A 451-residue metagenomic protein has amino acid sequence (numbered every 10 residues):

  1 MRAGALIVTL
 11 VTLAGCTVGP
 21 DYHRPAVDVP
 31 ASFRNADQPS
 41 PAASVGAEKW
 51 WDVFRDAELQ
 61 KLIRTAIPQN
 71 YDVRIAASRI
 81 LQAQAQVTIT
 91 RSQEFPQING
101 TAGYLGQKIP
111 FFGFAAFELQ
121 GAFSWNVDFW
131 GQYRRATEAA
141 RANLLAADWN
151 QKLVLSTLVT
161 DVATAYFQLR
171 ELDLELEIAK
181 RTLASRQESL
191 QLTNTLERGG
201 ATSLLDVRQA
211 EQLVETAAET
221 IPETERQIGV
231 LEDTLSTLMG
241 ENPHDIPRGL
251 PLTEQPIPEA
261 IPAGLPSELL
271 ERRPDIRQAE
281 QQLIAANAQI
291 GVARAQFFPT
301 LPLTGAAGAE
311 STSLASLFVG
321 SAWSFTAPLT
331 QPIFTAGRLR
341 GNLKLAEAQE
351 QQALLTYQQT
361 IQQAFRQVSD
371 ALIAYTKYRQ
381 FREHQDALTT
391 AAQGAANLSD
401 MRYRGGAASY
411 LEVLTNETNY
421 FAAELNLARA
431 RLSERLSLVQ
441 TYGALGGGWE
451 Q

Functional and structural regions predicted by a protein language model:
M1-T9: Sec-dependent signal peptide recognition, specifically the positively charged N-region followed immediately by
A14-G15: C-terminal motif of bacterial Sec signal peptides marking the signal peptidase cleavage site
V18-P25, E48-K49, R55-T65, Q69 (+6 more regions): Small/polar-residue-enriched beta-strand and adjacent coil segments characteristic of outer-membrane beta-barrel
P25-A43: Post-signal peptide N-terminal segment of mature Sec-exported envelope proteins
Q69-N70, G199, G405: Charged, alpha-helical scaffolding/interaction elements associated with membrane systems
I75-T90, V154, L158-R181, S185-T195 (+6 more regions): Amphipathic alpha-helical coiled-coil segments
A115-F117, S189, S203-E211: Short, conserved phosphate-binding/catalytic loop or strand-edge motifs used in phosphoryl-/nucleotidyl-transfer
A184, A201-S203, V207, P222-L270 (+2 more regions): Short, solvent-exposed, mixed-charge loop/turn linkers that connect secondary-structure elements
